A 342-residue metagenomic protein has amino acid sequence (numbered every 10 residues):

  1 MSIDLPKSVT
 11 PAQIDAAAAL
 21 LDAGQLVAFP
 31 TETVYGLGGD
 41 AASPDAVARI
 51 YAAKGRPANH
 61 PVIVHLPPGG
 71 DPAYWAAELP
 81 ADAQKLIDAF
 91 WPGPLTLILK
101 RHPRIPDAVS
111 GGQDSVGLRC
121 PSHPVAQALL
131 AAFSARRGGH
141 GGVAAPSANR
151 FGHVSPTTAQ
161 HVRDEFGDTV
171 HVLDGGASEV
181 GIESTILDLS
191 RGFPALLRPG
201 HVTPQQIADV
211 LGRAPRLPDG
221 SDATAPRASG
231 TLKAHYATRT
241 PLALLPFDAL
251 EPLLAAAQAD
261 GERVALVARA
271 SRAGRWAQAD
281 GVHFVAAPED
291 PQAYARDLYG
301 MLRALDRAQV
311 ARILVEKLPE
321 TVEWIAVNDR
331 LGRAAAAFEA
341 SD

Functional and structural regions predicted by a protein language model:
M1-D342: Active-site-adjacent structural elements in enzyme catalytic cores
